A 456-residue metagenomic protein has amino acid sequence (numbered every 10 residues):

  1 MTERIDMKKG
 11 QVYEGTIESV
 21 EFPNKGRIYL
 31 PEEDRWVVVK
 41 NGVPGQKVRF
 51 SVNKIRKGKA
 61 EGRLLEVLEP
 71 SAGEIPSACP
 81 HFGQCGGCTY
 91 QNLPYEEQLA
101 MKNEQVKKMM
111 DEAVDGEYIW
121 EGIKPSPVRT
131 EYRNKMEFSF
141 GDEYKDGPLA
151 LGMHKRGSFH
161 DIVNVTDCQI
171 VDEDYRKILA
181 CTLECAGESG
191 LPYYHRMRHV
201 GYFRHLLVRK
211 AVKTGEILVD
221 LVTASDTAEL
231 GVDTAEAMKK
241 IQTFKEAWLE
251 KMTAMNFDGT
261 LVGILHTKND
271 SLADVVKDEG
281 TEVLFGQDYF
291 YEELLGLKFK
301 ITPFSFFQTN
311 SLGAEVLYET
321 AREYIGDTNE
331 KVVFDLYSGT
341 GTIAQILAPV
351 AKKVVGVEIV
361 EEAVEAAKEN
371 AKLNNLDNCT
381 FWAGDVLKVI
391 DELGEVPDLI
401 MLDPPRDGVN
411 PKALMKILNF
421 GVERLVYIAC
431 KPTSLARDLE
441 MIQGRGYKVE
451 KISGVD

Functional and structural regions predicted by a protein language model:
M1-H81, R156, T380, K388: Terminal RNA-binding accessory module
T2-G10, E14, S19-P23, S225-D456: Rossmann-like S-adenosyl-L-methionine
G26-P31, G152-K155, D220-V222, A367: Short, acidic/hydrophobic/Gly-rich beta-strand patch recurrent on exposed beta strands that often constitutes part
G45, V171, N310: Short, conserved phosphate/pyrophosphate- and ester-handling motifs at nucleotide-, phospho-/glycolipid
L65-S77, G86-Y193, K213: Extended interfacial segments that mediate partner engagement and assembly in macromolecular machines
G122-R129, R196-M197, H205, S453-D456: Short, solvent-exposed loop/turn elements at beta->coil junctions and helix N-caps that rim active or binding pockets
H160-R204, S225-G263: Internal alpha/beta scaffold segment
R209-A211: Structural signature of eukaryotic scaffold interfaces centered on beta-propeller domains
